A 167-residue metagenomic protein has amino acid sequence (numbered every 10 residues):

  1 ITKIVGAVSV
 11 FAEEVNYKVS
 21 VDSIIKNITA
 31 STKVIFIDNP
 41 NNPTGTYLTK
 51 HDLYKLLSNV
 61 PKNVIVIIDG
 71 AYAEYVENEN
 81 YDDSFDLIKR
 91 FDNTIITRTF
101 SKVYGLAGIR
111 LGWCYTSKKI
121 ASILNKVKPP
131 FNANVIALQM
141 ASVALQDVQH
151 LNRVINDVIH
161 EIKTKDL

Functional and structural regions predicted by a protein language model:
I1-I37: PLP-dependent aminotransferase-like
K3, V76, N125: A short local structural element in Rossmann-fold oxidoreductases
V10, S23, N27, D52-K55 (+6 more regions): Alpha-helical elements of Rossmann-like donor-binding domains used by nucleotide-donor carbohydrate transfer enzymes
V19-A30, P43-V66, G70-V103: Active-site pre-lysine segment of PLP-dependent enzymes
V34-D38, I67, W113-Y115: Structural motif
N41-N42, H150: A short, flexible beta-alpha/helix-coil linker loop
N93-L167: PLP-dependent aminotransferase class I/II
